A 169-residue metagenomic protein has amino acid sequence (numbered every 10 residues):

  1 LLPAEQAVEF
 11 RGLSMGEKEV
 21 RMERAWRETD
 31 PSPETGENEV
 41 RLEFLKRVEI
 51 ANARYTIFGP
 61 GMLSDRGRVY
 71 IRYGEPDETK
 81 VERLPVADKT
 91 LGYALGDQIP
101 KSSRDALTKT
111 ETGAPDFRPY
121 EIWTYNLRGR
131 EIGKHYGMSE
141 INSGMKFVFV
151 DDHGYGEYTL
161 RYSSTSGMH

Functional and structural regions predicted by a protein language model:
L1-H169: Residues within mature, well-folded domains
